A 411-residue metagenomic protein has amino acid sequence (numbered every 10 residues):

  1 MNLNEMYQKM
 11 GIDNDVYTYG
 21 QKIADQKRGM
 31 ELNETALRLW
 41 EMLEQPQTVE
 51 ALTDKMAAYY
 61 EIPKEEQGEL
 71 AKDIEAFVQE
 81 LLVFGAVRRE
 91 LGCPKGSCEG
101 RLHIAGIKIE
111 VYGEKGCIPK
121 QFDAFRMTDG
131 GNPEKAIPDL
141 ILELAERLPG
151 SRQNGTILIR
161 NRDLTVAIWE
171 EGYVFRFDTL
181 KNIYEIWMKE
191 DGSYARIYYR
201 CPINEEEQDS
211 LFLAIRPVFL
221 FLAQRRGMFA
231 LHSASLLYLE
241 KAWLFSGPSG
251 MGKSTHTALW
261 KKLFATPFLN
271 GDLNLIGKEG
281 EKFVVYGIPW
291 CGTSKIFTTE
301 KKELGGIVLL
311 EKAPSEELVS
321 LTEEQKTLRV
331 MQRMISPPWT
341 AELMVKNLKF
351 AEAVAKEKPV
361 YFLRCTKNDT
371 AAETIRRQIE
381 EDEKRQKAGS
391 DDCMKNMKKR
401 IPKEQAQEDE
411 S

Functional and structural regions predicted by a protein language model:
M1-M6: Eukaryotic partner-binding/assembly regions in large regulatory complexes
Y7-Q21, D25, A36-L37, K55 (+7 more regions): A noncatalytic interaction/capping subdomain that flanks phosphate/NTP-handling catalytic cores
R28, E41: Generic anion/oxyanion-binding catalytic loop in active/binding sites
M30-T35: Short helix-coil-helix linker/hinge
M42-A51: Short capping segments at the starts of secondary-structure elements
K253: Conserved lysine of the Walker
H256: Hydrophobic positions on the alpha1 helix immediately C-terminal to the Walker A/P-loop
